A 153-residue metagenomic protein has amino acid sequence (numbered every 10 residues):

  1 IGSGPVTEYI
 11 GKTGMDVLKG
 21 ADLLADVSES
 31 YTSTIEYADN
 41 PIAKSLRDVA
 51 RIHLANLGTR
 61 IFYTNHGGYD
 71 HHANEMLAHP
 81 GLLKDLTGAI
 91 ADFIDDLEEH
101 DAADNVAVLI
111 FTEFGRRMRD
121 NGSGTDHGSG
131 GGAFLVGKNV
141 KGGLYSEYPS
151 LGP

Functional and structural regions predicted by a protein language model:
I1-E99, G132, K141-P153: Feature for exported/extracytoplasmic and membrane-associated proteins, marking the mature portion
N65-G68, I110-T112, G122, G137: Active-site proximal loops enriched in glycine and acidic residues that flank catalytic Cys/His/Asp and coordinate
I90, D96-G122, H127: Metal-dependent active-site segment of extracytoplasmic phospho-/sulfohydrolases and closely related
G122-T125, F134-G142: Catalytic phosphate/nucleotide-handling subdomain of diverse soluble enzymes
